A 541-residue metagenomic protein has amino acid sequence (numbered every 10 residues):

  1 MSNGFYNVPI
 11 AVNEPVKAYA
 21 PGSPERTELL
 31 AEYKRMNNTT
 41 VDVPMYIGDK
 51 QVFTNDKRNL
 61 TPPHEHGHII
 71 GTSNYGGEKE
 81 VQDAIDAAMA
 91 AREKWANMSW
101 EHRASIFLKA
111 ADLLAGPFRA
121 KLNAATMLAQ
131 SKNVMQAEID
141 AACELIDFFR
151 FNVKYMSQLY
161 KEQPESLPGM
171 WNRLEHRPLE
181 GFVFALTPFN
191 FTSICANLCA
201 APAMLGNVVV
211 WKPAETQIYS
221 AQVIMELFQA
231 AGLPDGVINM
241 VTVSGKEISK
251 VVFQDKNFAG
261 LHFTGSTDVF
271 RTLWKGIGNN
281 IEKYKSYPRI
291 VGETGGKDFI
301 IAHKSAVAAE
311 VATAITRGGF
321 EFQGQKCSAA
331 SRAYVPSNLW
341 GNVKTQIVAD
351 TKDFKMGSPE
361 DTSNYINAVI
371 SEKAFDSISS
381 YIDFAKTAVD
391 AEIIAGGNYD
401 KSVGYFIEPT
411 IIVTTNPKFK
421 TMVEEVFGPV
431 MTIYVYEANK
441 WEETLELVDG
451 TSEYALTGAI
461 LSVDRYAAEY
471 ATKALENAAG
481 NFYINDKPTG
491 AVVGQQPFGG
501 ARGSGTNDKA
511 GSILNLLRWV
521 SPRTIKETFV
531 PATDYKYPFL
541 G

Functional and structural regions predicted by a protein language model:
M1-I69: Hydrophobic face of amphipathic alpha-helices that form TPR/SEL1-like repeat modules and related alpha-solenoid
M1-Y6, E14, A18, H64-G71 (+10 more regions): Conserved C-terminal structural/oligomerization subdomain of aldehyde/semialdehyde dehydrogenase
T54-N55, N59-T61, H66-Y160, L445 (+1 more regions): Glycine-rich loop-to-alpha-helix module at the N-terminal edge of alpha/beta enzyme cores
G67, A88, R103, T126 (+9 more regions): Residue-level signal for inorganic ion chemistry
E80, E247-I248, K440: Short acidic active-site motifs
A125-K132, P164-P168, D361-N367: Short linear capping/connector segments at secondary-structure termini
M127, L145-I146, K154-E310, G503 (+1 more regions): Rossmann-like NAD(P) dinucleotide-binding subdomain of oxidoreductase/dehydrogenase enzymes
L227-G232, Q254-K256, G260, T267-P417 (+6 more regions): ALDH superfamily catalytic-core signature
